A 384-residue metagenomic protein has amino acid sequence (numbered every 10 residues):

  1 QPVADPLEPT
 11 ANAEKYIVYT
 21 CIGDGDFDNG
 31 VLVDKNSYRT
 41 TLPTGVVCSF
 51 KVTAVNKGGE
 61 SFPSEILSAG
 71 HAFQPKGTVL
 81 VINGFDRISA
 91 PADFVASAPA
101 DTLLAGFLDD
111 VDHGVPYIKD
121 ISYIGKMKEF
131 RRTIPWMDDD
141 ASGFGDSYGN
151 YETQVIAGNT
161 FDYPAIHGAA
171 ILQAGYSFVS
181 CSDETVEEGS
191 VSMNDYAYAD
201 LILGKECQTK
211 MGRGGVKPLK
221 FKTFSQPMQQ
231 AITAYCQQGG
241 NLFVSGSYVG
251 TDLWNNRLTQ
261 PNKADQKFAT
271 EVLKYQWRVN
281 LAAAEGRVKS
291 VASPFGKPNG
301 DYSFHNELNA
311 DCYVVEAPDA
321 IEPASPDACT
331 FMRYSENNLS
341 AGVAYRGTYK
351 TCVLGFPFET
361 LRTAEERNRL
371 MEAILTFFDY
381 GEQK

Functional and structural regions predicted by a protein language model:
Q1-A11: Conserved aromatic anchor
P9-G45: Recognizes extended acidic, P/S/T-rich segments that occur within or adjacent to Ig-like beta-sandwich modules
T44, V55-G77: Extracellular fibronectin type III
C48-V52: Hydrophobic/tyrosine-rich beta-strand signature of extracellular beta-sandwich/beta-rich modules, prominently
Q74-T78, N83-G158, C236, N241 (+3 more regions): Extracellular ligand-binding/catalytic regions of CAZymes and related secreted enzymes and adhesion modules
D120-Q260: Helical hinge/lid and interdomain linker segments adjacent to catalytic or ligand-binding clefts that mediate domain
V179-E188, G246-V249, V279-G286, M332-S335 (+1 more regions): Acidic carboxylate-rich catalytic motifs and surrounding loops in phosphoryl-/glycosyl-chemistry enzymes
E206-Y313, A328, L370: A glycine-rich, often tryptophan-bearing local segment used as a flexible ligand/cofactor-contacting loop or short
